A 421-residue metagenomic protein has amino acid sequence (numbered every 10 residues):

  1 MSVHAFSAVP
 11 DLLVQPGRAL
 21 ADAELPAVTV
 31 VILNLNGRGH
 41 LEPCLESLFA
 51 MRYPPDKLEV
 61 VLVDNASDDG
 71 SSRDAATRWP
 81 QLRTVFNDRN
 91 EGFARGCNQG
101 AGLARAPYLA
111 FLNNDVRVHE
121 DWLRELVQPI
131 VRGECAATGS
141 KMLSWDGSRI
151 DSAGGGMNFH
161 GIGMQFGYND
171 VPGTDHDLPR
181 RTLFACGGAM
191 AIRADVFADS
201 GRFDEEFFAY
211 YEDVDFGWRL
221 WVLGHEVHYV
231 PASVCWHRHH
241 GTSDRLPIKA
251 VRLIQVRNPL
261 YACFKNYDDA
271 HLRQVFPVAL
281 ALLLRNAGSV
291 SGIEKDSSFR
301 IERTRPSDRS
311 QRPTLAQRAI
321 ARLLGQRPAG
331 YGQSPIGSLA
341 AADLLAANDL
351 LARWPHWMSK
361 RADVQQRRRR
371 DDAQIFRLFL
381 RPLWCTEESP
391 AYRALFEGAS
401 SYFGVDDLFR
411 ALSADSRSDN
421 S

Functional and structural regions predicted by a protein language model:
M1-A50: N-proximal low-complexity "stem/linker" segments adjacent to membrane-targeting elements
S47, P54, D64-R73, R89: A conserved acidic beta->alpha catalytic loop
F86-A104, N114: Glycine-rich, basic loop-to-helix element that forms the pyrophosphate-binding segment of sugar-nucleotide handling
L109: Short aromatic/hydrophobic "clamp" motif used to bind/position activated sugar donors
V116-F159: Conserved donor NDP-sugar-binding/catalytic core segment of glycosyltransferases
N158-T182, L260: Short, flexible, basic/aromatic active-site loop/helix in glycosyltransferases
L183-V234: A short, conserved alpha-helix in the catalytic core of glycosyltransferases
L223, V227-M358, A362-Q365, A373: Active-site-adjacent helix/loop segment of glycosyltransferases that harbors family-specific signature motifs
